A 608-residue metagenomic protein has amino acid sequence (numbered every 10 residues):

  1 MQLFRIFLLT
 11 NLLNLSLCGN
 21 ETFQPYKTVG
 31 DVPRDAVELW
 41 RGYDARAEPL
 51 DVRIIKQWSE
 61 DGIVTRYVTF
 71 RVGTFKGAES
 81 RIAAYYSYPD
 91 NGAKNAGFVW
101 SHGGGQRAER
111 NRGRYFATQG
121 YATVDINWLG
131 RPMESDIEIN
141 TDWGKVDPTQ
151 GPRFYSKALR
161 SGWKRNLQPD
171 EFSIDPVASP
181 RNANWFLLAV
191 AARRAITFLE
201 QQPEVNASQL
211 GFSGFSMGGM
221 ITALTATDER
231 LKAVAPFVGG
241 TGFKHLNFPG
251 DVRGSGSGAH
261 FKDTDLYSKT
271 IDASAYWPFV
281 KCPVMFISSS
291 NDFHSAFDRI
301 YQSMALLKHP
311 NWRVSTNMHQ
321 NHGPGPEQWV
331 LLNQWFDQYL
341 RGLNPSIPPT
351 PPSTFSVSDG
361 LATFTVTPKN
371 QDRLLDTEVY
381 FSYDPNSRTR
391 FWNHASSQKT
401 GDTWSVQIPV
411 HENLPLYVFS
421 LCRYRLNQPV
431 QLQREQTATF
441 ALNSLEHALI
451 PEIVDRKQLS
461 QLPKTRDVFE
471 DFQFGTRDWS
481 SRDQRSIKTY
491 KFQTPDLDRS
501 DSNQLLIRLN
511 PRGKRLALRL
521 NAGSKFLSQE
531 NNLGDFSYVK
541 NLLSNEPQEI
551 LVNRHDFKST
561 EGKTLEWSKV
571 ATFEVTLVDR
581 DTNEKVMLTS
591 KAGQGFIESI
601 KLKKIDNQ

Functional and structural regions predicted by a protein language model:
G42-G92: N-terminal cap/lid segment of alpha/beta-hydrolase-fold proteins
A83-Y86, K94-G103, T123: Short beta-strand element of the alpha/beta-hydrolase
R114-A189, T241-R253: Cap/lid segment of the alpha/beta-hydrolase catalytic domain
R194-S257: Primarily recognizes the serine-hydrolase "nucleophile elbow" in alpha/beta-hydrolase and SGNH/GDSL folds
V280, F286-S288: Short beta-strand/loop motif that positions the catalytic acidic residue of the alpha/beta-hydrolase fold
L307-G323: Catalytic histidine neighborhood in serine/cysteine hydrolases with alpha/beta-hydrolase-type architecture
Q338-F381, N393-Q407, Q458-K464, D501: Surface beta-strand/loop "capping" patches
T465-E470, W479-K563, K569, T576-N607: Extracellular ligand-binding interfaces
